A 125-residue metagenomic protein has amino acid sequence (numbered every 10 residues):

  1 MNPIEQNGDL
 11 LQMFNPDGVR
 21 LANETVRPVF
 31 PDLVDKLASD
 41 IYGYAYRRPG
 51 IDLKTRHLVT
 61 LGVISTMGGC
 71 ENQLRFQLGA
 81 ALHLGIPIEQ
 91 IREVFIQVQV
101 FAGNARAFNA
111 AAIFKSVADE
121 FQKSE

Functional and structural regions predicted by a protein language model:
M1-K54, A107-E125: Acidic, glycine/proline-rich low-complexity segments that act as flexible tails and inter-domain linkers
F14, G62-M67, V98-A102: Generic structural signal for hydrophobic core residues of well-folded globular domains
A38, T55-L58, L74, I91: N-terminal alpha-helical segment
I51, M67-N72, G103-R106: Short helix-coil transition sites and intra-membrane helix breaks within transmembrane domains of multi-pass
T55-I64, L78, V94-F95: Short, structured motif recognition centered on aromatic/hydrophobic residues
H57, Q97, G103-F108: Substrate/cofactor-recognition hotspot
C70-Q90, F108-A118: Extended intrinsically disordered, low-complexity coil regions enriched in Ser, Thr, Gly, Ala and often Pro
